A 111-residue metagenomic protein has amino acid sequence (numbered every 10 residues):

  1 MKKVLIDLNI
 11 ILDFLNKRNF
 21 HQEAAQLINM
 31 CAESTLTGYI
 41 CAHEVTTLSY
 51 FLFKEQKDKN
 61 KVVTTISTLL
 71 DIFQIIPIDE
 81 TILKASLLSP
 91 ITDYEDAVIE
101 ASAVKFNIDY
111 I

Functional and structural regions predicted by a protein language model:
M1-I40, L52-T64: Short, well-structured N-terminal submotif of metal-dependent ribonuclease cores
F14-L15, L52-F53, L70, A85-L88: Short, contiguous strand/loop micro-motifs
M30-C31, L69, F106: Hydrophobic helix-cap positions at the C-terminus of alpha-helices in RecA-like/P-loop ATPase nucleotide-binding cores
V63-S67, L83-K84: Short, well-structured alpha-helical segments
T65-I75: Short, composition-biased local secondary-structure segments
Q74-I111: Active-site neighborhoods of divalent-metal-dependent phosphate/nucleic-acid chemistry enzymes
